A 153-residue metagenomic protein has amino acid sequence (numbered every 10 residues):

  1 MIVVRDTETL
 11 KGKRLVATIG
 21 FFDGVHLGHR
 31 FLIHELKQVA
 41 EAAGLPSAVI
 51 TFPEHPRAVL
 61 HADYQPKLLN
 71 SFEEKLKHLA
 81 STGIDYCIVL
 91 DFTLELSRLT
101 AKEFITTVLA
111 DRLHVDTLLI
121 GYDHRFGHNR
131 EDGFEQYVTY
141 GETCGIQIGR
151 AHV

Functional and structural regions predicted by a protein language model:
M1-R150: Nucleotidyltransferase catalytic core that binds NTPs
